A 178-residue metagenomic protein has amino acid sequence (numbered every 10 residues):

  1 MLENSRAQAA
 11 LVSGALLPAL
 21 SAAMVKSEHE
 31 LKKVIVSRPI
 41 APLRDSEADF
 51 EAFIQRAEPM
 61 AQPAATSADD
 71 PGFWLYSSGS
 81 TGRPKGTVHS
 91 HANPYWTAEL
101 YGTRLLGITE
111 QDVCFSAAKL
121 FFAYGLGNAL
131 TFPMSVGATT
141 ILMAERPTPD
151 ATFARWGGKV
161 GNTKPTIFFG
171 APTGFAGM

Functional and structural regions predicted by a protein language model:
M1-A52: Structural core segment of the AMP-binding/adenylate-forming
M1-L11, L16, K85-V88, S116 (+1 more regions): Short beta-strand->loop structural element characteristic of the AMP-binding/adenylate-forming
L2, P63, L75, D150-G157: Short hydrophobic/charged patches on amphipathic alpha-helices used for structural packing and interfaces
A10, P71, S77-S80, C114 (+2 more regions): Conserved S/T- and glycine-rich ATP-binding loop of Class I adenylate-forming
A10-A22, R38-P42, A118, E145-P147 (+1 more regions): Adenylate-forming
I35-V36, A41, E47, I54-Y76 (+3 more regions): Conserved pre-ATP/AMP-binding loop-to-beta segment of ANL
Y95-S116, F121-I167: Conserved AMP-binding/adenylation subdomain of ANL enzymes
